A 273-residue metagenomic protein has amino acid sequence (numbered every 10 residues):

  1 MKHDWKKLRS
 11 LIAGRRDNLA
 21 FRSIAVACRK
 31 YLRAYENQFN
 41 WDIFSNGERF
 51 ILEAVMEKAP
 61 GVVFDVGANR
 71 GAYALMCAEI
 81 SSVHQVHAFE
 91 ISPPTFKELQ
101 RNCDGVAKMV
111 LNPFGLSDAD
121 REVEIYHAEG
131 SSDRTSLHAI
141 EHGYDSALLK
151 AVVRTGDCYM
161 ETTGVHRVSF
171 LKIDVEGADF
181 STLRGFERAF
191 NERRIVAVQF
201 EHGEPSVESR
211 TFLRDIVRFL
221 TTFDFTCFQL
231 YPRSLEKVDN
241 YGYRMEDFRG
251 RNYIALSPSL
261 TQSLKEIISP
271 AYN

Functional and structural regions predicted by a protein language model:
M1-N273: Phosphate/nucleotide-binding beta-alpha loop and adjacent structural elements of enzyme active sites
